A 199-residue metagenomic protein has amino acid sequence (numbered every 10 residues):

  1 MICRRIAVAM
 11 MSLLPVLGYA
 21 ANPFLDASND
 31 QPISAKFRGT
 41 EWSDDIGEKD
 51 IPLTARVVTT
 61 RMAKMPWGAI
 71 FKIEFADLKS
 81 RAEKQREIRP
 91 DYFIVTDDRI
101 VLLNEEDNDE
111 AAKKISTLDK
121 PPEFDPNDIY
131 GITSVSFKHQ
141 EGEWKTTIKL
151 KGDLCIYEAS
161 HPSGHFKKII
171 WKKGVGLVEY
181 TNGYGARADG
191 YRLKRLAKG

Functional and structural regions predicted by a protein language model:
I2-I6: N-terminal secretory signal peptides and thylakoid transit peptides that target proteins across membranes
V8-V16: Bacterial N-terminal signal peptides
A21-G199: Conserved functional acidic sites
